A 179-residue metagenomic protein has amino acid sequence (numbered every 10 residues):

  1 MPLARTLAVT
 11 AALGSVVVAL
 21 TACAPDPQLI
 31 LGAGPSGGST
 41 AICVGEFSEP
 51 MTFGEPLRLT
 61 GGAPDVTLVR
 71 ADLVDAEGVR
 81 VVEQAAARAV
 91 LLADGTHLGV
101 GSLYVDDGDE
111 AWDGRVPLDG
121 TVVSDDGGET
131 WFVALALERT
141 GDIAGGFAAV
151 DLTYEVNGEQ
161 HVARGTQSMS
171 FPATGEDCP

Functional and structural regions predicted by a protein language model:
M1-T21: Sec-dependent bacterial lipoprotein signal peptides
C23-P179: Non-catalytic macromolecular-recognition regions in eukaryotic signaling proteins
